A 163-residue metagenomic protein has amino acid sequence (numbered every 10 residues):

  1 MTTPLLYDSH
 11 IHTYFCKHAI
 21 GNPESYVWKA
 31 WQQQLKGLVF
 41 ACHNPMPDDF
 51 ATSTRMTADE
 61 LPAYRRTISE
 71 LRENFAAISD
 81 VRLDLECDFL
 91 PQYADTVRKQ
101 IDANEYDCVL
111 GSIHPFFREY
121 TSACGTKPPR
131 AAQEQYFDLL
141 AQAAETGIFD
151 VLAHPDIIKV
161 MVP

Functional and structural regions predicted by a protein language model:
M1-C87, K159-M161: An N-terminally biased module of ancient metal coordination in phosphate/nucleic-acid-related enzymes
A51-P163: Extended substrate/RNA-proximal surfaces in nucleic-acid metabolism proteins
